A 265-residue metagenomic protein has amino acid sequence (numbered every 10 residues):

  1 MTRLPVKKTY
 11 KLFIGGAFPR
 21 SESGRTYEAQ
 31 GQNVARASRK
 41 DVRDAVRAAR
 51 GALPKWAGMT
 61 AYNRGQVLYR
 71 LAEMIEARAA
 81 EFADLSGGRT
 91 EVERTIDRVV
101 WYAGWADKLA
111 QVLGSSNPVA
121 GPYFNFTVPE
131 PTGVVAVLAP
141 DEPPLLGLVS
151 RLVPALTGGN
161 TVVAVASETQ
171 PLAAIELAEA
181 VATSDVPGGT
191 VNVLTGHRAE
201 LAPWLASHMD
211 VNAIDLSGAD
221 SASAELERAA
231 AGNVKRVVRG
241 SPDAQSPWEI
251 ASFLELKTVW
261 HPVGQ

Functional and structural regions predicted by a protein language model:
M1-D84, G240, Q245, L256-G264: Short, structured beta/alpha segment
T2, D97-V112, F126, M209 (+1 more regions): C-terminal segments
V42-R47, K55, G65-A80, G87-L113 (+1 more regions): Long amphipathic alpha-helix in the N-terminal Rossmann-like dinucleotide-binding domain of NAD(P)-dependent
R64, G159, V191, L205: Residue-level signal for inorganic ion chemistry
G104, K108-P187: Conserved small-residue-rich beta-alpha loop and adjacent elements that most often cradle the phosphate/pyrophosphate
Y123, E200-L201: Short acidic active-site motifs
V153-L156, W204, A229: Hydrophobic/aromatic ligand-binding patch that stacks against planar heteroaromatic rings of cofactors or nucleotides
V162-V165, N192-L194, A213-D215: Short hydrophobic alpha-helical runs that function as membrane-insertion/retention elements
